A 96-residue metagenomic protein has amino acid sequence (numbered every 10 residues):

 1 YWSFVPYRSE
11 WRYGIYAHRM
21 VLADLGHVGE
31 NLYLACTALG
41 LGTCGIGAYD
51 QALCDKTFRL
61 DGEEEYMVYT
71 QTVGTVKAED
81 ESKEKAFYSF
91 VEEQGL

Functional and structural regions predicted by a protein language model:
Y1-L96: Acidic, surface-exposed loops and disordered segments
